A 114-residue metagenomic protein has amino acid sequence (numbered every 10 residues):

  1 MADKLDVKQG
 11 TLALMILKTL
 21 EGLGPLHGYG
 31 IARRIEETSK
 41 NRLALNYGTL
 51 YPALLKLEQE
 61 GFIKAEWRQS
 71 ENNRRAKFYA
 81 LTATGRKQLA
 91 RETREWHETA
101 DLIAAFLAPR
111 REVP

Functional and structural regions predicted by a protein language model:
M1-L5: Short, Lys/Arg-enriched N-terminal segment that forms or immediately precedes the first helix of a structured domain
D6-T49: N-terminal helix-turn-helix DNA-binding core of bacterial DNA-binding proteins
K18, R33, L55, A90 (+1 more regions): A cross-family signal for key residues in well-ordered alpha-helices that form functional helical elements
L50-L57: Basic amphipathic alpha-helical segments that dock to polyanions
E58-R75, A80: Beta-hairpin "wing" of winged helix-turn-helix
L81-G85: Accessory beta->alpha helical hairpin/"wing" motif in late/C-terminal subdomains of nucleic-acid enzymes
R86-P114: Amphipathic alpha-helical dimerization/coiled-coil segments that flank or bridge DNA-binding/regulatory modules
